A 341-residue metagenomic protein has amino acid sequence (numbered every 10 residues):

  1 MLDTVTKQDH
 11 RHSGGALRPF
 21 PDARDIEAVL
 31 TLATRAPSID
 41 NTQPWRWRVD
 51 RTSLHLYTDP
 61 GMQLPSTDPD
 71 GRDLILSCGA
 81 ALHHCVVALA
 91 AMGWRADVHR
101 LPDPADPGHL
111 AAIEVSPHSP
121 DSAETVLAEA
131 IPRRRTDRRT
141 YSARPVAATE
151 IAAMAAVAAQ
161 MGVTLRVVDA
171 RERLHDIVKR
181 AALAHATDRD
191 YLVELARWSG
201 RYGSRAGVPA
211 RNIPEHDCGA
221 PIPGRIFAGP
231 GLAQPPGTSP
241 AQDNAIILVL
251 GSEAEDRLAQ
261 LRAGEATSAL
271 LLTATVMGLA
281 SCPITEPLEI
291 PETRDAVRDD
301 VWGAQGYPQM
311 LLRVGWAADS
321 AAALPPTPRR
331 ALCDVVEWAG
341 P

Functional and structural regions predicted by a protein language model:
M1-P341: Acidic, surface-exposed loops and disordered segments
